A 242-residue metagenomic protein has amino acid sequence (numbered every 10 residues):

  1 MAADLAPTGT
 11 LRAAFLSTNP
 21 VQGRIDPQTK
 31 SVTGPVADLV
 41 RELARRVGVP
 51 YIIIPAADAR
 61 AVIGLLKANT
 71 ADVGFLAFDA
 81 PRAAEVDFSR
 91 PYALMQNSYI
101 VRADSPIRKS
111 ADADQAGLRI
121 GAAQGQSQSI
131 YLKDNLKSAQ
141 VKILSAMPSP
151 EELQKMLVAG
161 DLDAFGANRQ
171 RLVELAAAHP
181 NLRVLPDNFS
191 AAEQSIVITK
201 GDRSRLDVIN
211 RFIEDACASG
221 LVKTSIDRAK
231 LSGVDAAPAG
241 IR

Functional and structural regions predicted by a protein language model:
M1-A77, A146, S219, R228: Extracytoplasmic small-molecule ligand-binding "clamshell" domains of the periplasmic binding protein/Venus flytrap
A3, S127-M147, P180-L185, E214-R242: Ligand-binding clefts/hinges and TM-proximal coupling segments of bilobed small-molecule sensing domains
T10-L16, T33, A111-S129, A139-K142: Short loop->beta-strand "edge-of-pocket" segments that line small-molecule binding or catalytic clefts across diverse
S17, L94-D104, R169, V173-E214 (+1 more regions): Periplasmic-binding protein-like
G23-P27, V40-P50, S89, Q128-A146 (+2 more regions): Ligand-binding cleft/hinge of the Venus flytrap
I53-G64, I107-R108, I143-K155, A192: Short helix-initiation/N-cap motifs at beta->coil->alpha
R60, L76-E85, Y131-D134, V158-S190: A ligand-binding cleft/hinge motif common to bilobed small-molecule-binding domains
Y92, V101-I120: Flexible hinge/capping segments at coil-to-helix
